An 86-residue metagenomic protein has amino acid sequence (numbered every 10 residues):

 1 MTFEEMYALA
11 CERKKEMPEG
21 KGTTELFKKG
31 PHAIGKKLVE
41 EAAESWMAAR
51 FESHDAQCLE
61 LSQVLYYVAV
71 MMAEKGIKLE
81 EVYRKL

Functional and structural regions predicted by a protein language model:
M1-L61, L65-L86: Flexible "arm" and connector segments at domain edges
